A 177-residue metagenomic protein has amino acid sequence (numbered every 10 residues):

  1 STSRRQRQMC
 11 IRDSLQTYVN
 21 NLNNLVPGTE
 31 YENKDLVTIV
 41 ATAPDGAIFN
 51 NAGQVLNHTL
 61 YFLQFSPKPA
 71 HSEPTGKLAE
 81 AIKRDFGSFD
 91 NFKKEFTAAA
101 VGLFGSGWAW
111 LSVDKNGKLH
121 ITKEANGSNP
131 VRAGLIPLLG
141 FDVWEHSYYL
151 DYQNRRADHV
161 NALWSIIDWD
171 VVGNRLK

Functional and structural regions predicted by a protein language model:
S1-R7, I11: Single conserved hydrophobic/aromatic residue that forms the stacking wall/gate of nucleotide- or nucleobase-binding
R12-P27: A short alpha-helix/helix-coil micro-patch that ends at or immediately precedes a cysteine
Q16-T17, Q54-F62, D142, S147-L150: Histidine-centered catalytic micro-motifs
N24-Y31, I39-K115: All-alpha RGS (Regulator of G-protein Signaling) helical domain and cognate RGS-like helical scaffolds
A98-Q153, H159-I167: An amphipathic alpha-helical core segment
L163-K177: Long, compositionally biased interface segments
